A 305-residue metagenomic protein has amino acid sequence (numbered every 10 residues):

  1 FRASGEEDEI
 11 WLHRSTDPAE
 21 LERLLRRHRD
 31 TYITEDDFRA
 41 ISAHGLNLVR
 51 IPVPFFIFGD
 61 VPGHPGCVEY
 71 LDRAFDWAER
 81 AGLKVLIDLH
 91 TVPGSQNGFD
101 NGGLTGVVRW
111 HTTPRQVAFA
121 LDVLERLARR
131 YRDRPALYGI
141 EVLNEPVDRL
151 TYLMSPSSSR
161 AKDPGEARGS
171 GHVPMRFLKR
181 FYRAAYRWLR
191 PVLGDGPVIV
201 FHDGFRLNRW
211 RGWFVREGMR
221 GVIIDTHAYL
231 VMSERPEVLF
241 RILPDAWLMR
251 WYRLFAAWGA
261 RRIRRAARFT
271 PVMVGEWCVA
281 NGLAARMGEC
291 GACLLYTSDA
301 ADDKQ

Functional and structural regions predicted by a protein language model:
F1-L46: N-terminal carbohydrate-binding accessory modules
R29-H44, P65-H90, G106-G139: An active-site-proximal structural segment forming one wall of the substrate-binding cleft that immediately precedes
H44-P65: Aromatic-lined carbohydrate-binding/catalytic grooves of carbohydrate-active enzymes
V53-D60, I87-L104: Aromatic-lined carbohydrate-binding surfaces of glycoside hydrolases
F56-F58, V92-G94, E145, A280 (+1 more regions): Active-site loop signature of alpha/beta-hydrolase-fold enzymes
S95-M287: Active-site region of glycoside hydrolase catalytic domains
A228, G291-L295: Extracellular beta-rich repeat passengers
Y296-A301: Conserved small/polar residues in nucleotide/adenosyl-binding loops
